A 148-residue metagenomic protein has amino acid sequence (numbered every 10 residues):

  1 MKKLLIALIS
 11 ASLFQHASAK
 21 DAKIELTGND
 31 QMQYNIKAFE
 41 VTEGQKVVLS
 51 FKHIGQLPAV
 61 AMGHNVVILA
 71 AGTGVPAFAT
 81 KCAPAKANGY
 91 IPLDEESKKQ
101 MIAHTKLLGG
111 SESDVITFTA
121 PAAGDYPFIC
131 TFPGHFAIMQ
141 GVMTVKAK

Functional and structural regions predicted by a protein language model:
L4-L13: Sec-dependent N-terminal signal peptides
L13-A19: Sec/Tat signal peptide C-region and signal peptidase I cleavage site
K20-T27, L69-P92, T119, A123-D125 (+1 more regions): Extracytoplasmic/periplasmic copper-protein system
D21-V47: N-terminal edge beta-strand
K52, K99, A103-K148: Extracellular/periplasmic metallocenter environments
G55-A59: Extended, low-complexity, turn-rich repeat/linker tracts enriched in Gly/Pro/Ser/Thr and Asp/Glu that occur
A61-L69: Short Gly/aromatic-enriched secondary-structure transition segments
Y90-I102: Short beta-strand and strand-turn-strand segments in soluble, beta-rich domains
